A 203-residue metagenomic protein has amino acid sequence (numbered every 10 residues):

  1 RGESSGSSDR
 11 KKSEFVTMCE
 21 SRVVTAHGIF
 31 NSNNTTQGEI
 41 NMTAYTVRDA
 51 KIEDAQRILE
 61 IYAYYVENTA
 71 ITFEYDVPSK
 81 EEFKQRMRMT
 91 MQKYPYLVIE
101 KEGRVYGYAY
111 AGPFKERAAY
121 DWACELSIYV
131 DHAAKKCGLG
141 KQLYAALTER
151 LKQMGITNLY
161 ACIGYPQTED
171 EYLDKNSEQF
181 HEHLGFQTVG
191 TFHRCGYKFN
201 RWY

Functional and structural regions predicted by a protein language model:
T43-Y45, G103-Y108, Y203: Glycine-rich phosphate/pyrophosphate-binding loop shared by adenosine-nucleotide-utilizing enzymes
T46-I58: A short beta-loop-alpha structural element at the N-terminal edge of CoA-dependent acyl/N-acetyltransferase catalytic
E60-V77, T90: Helix-loop element at the rim of GNAT/NAT acetyltransferase active sites that forms part of the acceptor-substrate
Y75-A133, Y144, R150: Acetyl-CoA-dependent GNAT
S127-K136, I163-T168: A short, internal acetyl-CoA/4′-phosphopantetheine-binding micro-motif in the GNAT/acyltransferase core
K136-E149, D174-Q179, H183: Conserved acetyl-CoA-binding loop-helix of GNAT-fold acetyltransferases
L151-L173: Conserved GNAT acetyl-CoA-binding A-motif
C162-G164, E178, E182-R201: Conserved catalytic-core motifs of GNAT/GCN5-like acyltransferases
